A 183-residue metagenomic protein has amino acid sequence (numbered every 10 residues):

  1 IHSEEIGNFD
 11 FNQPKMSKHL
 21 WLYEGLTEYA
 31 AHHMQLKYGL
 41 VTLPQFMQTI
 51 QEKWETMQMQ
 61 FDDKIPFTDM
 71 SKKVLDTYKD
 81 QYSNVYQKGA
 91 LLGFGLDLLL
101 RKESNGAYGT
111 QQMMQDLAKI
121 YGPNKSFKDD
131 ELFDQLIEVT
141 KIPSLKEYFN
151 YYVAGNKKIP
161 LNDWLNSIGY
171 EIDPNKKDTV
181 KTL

Functional and structural regions predicted by a protein language model:
I1-H2, A31-G39, D97, R101 (+4 more regions): Hydrophobic/aromatic-lined pockets within catalytic cores
I1-Q58: Zinc-dependent metallopeptidase catalytic helix centered on the HExxH motif and its immediate flanking segment
Q13-E24, L36, Y82-Y86, G122-S126 (+1 more regions): Hydrophobic alpha-helical scaffolding
E24, E28-A31, M47, A90 (+4 more regions): Extracytoplasmic/secreted envelope proteins and their assembly/folding machinery, especially bacterial periplasmic
Y38-M47, A107-M113, Y148-Y151: Surface-exposed patches in mature extracellular/periplasmic domains of secreted proteins
T49-K53, M113-D116, Y151-G155, S167: Short acidic/histidine-centered micro-motifs embedded in hydrophobic/aromatic stretches that mark compact functional
K53, M57-L132, P143-K146: Pan-zinc metallopeptidase signature
I120-L183: Beta/coil-rich, acidic/histidine-enriched accessory regions frequently appended to metallopeptidases
